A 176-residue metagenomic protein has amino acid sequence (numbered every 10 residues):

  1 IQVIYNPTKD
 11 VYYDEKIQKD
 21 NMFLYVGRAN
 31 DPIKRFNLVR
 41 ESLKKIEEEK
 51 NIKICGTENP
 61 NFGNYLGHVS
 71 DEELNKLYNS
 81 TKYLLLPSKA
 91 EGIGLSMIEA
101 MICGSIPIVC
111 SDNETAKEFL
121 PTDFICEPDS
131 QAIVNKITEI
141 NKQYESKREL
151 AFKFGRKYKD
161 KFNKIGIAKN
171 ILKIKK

Functional and structural regions predicted by a protein language model:
I4-Y13, N59: Short beta-strand->alpha-helix junction loop in the catalytic core of nucleotide-activated group-transfer enzymes
T8, D14-K34, R40-K44: Conserved donor-binding/catalytic core segment of Leloir-type glycosyltransferases
N75, I98-I102, A116-K117: Short alpha-helical segment that forms part of, or immediately flanks, the ligand-binding pocket in carbohydrate-active
K76-T81: Short alpha-helical donor nucleotide-sugar binding micro-motif in glycosyltransferases
L84-L85, I108: A short hydrophobic beta-strand element within the catalytic core of glycosyltransferases that build diverse glycans
K89: Aromatic "clamp/platform" in nucleotide-sugar-dependent glycosyltransferases that forms part of the donor/acceptor
C110, L120-Q131, E139-Y144: Conserved acidic donor-binding segment of nucleotide-sugar-dependent glycosyltransferases
K142-K175: A charged, aromatic-enriched C-terminal amphipathic alpha-helix characteristic of glycosyltransferases across folds
